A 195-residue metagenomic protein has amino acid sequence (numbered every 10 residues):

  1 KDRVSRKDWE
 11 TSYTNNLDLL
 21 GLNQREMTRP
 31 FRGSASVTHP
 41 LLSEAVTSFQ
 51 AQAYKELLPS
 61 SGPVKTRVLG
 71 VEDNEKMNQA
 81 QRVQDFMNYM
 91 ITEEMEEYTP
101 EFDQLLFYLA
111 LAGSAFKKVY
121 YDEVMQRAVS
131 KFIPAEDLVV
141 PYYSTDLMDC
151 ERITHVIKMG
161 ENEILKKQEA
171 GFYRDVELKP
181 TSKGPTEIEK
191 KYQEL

Functional and structural regions predicted by a protein language model:
K1-L195: Extended, helix-rich architectural segments
